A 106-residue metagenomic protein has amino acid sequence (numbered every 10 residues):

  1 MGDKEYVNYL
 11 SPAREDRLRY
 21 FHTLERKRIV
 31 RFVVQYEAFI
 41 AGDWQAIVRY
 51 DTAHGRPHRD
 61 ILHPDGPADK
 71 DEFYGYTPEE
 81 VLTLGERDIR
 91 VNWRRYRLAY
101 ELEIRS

Functional and structural regions predicted by a protein language model:
M1-A41: Negatively charged, low-complexity tracts enriched in Asp/Glu with abundant Ser/Thr
G2-K4, Y50, R59, R87: Intrinsic disorder/low-complexity signal
Y9-A13, K27, L62, G66-D69 (+1 more regions): Residue-level signal for well-ordered alpha-helical segments
A13, P57, T83-G85: Exposed, low-complexity/repetitive linear segments and helix-based recognition motifs, biased toward charged/polar
L18-Y20, Y50, G85: Generic structural hydrophobic/aromatic packing signal, biased to beta-strands
R31-D69: A short, structured beta-strand/loop element
P64-S106: Acidic, low-complexity intrinsically disordered segments
